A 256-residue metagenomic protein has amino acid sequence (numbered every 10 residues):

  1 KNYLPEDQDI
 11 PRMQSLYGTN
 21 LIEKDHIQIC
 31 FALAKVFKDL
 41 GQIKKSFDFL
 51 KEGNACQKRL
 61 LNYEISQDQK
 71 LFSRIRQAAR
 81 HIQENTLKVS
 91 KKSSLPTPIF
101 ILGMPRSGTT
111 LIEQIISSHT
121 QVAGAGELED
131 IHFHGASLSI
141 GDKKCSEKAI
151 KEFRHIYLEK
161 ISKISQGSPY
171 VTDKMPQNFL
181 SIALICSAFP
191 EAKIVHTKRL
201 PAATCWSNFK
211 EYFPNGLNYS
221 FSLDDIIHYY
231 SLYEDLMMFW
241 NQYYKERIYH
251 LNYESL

Functional and structural regions predicted by a protein language model:
K1-I164: Alpha-helical solenoid repeat scaffolds of the TPR/TPR-like class and their adjacent stem/linker regions that mediate
V122-A125, E129-C145, S165-L256: PAPS-dependent sulfotransferase catalytic domain
